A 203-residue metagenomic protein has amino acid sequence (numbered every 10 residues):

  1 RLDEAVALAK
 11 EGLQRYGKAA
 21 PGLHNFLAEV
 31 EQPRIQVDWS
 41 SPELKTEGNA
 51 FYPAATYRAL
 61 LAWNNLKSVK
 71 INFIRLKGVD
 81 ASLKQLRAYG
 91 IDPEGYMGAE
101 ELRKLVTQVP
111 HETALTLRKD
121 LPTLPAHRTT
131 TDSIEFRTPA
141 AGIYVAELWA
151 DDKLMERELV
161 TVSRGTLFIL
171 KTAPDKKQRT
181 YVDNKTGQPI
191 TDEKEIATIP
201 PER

Functional and structural regions predicted by a protein language model:
R1-R203: N-terminal, cleavable Sec-dependent signal peptides of secreted/periplasmic/extracellular proteins
